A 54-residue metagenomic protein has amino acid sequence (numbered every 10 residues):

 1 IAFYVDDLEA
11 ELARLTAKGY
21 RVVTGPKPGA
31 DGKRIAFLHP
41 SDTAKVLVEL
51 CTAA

Functional and structural regions predicted by a protein language model:
I1-V5, A53-A54: N-terminal beta-strand motif that seeds the catalytic metal site of vicinal oxygen chelate
L8-E9: Residues at or immediately preceding the N-termini of alpha-helices
L12-A54: Vicinal oxygen chelate
